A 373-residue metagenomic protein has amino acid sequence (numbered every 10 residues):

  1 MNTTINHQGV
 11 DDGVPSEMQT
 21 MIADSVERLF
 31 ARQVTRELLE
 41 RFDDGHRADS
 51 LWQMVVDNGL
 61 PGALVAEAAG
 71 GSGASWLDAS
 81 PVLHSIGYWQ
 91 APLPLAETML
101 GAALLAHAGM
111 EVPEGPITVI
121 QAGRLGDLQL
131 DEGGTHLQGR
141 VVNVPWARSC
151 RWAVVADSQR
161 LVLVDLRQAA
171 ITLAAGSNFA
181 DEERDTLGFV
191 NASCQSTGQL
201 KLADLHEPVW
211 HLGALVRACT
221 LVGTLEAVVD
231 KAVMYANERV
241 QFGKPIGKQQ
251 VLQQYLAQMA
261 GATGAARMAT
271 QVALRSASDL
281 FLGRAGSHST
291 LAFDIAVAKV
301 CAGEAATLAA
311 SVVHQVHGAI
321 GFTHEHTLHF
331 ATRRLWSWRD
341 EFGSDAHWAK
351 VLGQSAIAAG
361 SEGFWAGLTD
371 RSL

Functional and structural regions predicted by a protein language model:
M1-W89, T135-H136, H211-L373: Alpha-helical interface subdomain recognition
P15, R32-T35, T98, P113 (+6 more regions): Serine/threonine-rich low-complexity intrinsically disordered regions
R41, P92-A108: N-terminal glycine-rich flavin-associated loop
A48, P94, W146, D165 (+3 more regions): Poly-acidic low-complexity segments
L51, D78-V82, E97-G101, P113-G115: Generic hydrophobic, aliphatic-rich segments that mediate packing or membrane embedding
A103, H107-E226, D230, A366-L373: FAD-binding core of flavoproteins
